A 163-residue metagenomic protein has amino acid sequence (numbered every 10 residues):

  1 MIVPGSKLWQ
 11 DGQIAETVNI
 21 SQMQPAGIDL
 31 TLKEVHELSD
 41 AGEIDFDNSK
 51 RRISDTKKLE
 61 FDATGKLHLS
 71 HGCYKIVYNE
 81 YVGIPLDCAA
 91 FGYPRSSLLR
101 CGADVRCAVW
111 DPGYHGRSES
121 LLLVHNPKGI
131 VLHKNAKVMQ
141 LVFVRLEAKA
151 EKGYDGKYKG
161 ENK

Functional and structural regions predicted by a protein language model:
M1-K163: DUTPase catalytic domain/fold
